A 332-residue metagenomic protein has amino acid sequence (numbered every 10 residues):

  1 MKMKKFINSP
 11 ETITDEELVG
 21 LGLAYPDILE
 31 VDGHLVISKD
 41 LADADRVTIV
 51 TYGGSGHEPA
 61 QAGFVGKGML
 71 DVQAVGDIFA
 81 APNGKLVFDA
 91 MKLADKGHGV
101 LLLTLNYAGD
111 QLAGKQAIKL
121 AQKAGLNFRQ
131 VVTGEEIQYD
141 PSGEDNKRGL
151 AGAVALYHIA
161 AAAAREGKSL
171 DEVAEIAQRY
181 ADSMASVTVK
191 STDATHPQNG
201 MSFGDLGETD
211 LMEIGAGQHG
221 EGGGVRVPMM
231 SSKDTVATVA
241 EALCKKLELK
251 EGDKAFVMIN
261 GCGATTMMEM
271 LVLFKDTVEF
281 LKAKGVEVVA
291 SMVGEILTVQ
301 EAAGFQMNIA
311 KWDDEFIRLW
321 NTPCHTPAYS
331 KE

Functional and structural regions predicted by a protein language model:
M1-I49, T209, D314-E332: N-terminal amphipathic/basic leader segments beginning at the initiator methionine
K4, V47-G54, L70-Q73, G99-A108 (+4 more regions): Short glycine-rich or small-residue beta-strand-to-loop segments that form or flank ligand, phosphate, metal/Fe-S
H57, Q61, G66-G97: Glycine-rich oxoanion-binding loops at beta->alpha junctions
Q73-I78, Q122-N146, K284-V288: Short, acidic/small-residue loops that bind anionic groups at enzyme active sites
Q111-G125, E269-K275: Short Gly/Thr/Asp-enriched flexible loops that form oxyanion-binding sites at enzyme active sites
V131-E172, I176-S183: Short alpha-helices
A164-V272: Mixed-charge interfacial surface used for oligomerization/domain docking and macromolecular partner engagement
A242-E332: C-terminal non-catalytic interaction/assembly regions of soluble proteins
